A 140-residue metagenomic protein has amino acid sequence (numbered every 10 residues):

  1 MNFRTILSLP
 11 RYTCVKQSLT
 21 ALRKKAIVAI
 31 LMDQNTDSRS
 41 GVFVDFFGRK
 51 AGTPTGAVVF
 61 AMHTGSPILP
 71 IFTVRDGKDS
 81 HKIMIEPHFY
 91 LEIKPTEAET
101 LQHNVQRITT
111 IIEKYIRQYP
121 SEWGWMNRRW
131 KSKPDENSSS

Functional and structural regions predicted by a protein language model:
M1-Y12: Membrane-interfacial amphipathic helices and adjacent loop/beta segments that form the lipid-substrate binding surface
Y12-S140: Non-catalytic C-terminal accessory region of glycerolipid acyltransferases and related lyso-lipid remodeling enzymes
